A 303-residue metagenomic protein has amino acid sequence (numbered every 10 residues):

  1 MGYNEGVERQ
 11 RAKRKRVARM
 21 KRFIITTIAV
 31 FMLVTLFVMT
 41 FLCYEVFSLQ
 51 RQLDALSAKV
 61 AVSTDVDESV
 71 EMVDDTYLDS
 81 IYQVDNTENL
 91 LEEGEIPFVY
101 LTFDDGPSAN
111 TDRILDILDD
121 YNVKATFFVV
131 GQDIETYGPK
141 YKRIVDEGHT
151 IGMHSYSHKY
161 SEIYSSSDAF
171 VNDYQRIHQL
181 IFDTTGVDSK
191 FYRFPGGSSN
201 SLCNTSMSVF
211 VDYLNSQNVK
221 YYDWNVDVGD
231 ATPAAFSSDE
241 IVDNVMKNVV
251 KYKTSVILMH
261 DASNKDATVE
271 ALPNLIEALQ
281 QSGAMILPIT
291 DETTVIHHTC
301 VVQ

Functional and structural regions predicted by a protein language model:
M1-F23: N-terminal Lys/Arg-rich, disordered targeting/topogenic segments
A12-K15, F41-Y44, S48, A55: Alpha-helical coiled-coil heptad-register detector
T26-L42: Hydrophobic membrane-insertion alpha-helices, especially the h-region of bacterial N-terminal signal peptides
M39, Q52, S57-K59, I144-E147 (+2 more regions): Generic alpha-helical hydrophobic packing signal
V46-V70: Ser/Thr/Pro/Gly-rich low-complexity linker/stalk segments immediately outside membranes or between
A55-V62, S80-I81, D85, M207-D223: Short, compositionally biased "basic patch" segments
V70-D188, T294: Active-site beta->alpha N-cap acidic-glycine motif
H158-L258, A262-Q280, A284-M285, D291-Q303: Catalytic domains of cell-wall/extracellular-matrix polysaccharide-remodeling enzymes, centered on de-N-acetylation
